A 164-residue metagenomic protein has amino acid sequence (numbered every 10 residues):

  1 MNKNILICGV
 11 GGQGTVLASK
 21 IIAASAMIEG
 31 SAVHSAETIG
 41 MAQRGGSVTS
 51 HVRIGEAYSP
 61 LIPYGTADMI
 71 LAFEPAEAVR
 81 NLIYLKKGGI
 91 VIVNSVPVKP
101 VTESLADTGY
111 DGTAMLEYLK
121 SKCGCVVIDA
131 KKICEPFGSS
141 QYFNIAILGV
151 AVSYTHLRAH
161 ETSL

Functional and structural regions predicted by a protein language model:
M1-R158, L164: Active-site cofactor/cluster-binding pocket
